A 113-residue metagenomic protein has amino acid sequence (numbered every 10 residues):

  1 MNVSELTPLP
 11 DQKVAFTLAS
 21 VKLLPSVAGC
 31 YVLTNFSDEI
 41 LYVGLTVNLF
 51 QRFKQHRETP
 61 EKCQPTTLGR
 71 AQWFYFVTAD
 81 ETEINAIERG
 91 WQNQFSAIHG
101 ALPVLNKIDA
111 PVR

Functional and structural regions predicted by a protein language model:
M1-V47, Q51, Q55, A79-Q92 (+1 more regions): GIY-YIG nuclease catalytic motif and its immediate N-terminal context
E5-L6, F74, I108: Short, exposed beta-strand/loop patches in secreted or surface proteins that constitute
R52-Q72: A broadly used, surface-exposed interaction patch
R70-T82: Nucleic-acid nuclease catalytic cores
A97-P111: Coupling/hinge elements of helicase-like and P-loop NTPase modules
